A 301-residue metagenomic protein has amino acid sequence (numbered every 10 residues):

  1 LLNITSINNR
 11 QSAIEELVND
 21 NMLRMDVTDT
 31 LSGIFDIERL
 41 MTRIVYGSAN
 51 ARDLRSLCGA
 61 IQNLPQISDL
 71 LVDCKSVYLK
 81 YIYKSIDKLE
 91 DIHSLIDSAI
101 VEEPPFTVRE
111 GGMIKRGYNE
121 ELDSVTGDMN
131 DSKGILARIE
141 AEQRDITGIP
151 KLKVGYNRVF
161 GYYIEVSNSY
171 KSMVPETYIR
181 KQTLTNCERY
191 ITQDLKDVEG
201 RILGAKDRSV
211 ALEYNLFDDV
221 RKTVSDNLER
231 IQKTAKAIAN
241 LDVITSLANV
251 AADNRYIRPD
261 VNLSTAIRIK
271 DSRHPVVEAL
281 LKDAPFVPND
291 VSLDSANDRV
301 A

Functional and structural regions predicted by a protein language model:
L1-A301: Alpha-helical coupling/stalk and coiled-coil linker elements that connect catalytic or binding modules and transmit
